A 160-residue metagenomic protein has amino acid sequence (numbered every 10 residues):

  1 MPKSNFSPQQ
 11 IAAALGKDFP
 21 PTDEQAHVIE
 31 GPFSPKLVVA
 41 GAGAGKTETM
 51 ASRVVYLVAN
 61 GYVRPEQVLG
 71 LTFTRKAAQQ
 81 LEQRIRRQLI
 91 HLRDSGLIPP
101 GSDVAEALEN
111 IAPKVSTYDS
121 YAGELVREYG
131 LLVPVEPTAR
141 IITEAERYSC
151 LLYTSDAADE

Functional and structural regions predicted by a protein language model:
M1-V135: P-loop NTPase Walker
D119, Y148-S149: Membrane-embedded glycan transfer/ligation machinery that uses polyprenyl lipid-linked sugar donors/oligosaccharides
A139-E144: Gly/Lys-enriched N-terminal cap/neck module of very large, oligomeric protein machines
C150-E160: Conserved small/polar residues in nucleotide/adenosyl-binding loops
